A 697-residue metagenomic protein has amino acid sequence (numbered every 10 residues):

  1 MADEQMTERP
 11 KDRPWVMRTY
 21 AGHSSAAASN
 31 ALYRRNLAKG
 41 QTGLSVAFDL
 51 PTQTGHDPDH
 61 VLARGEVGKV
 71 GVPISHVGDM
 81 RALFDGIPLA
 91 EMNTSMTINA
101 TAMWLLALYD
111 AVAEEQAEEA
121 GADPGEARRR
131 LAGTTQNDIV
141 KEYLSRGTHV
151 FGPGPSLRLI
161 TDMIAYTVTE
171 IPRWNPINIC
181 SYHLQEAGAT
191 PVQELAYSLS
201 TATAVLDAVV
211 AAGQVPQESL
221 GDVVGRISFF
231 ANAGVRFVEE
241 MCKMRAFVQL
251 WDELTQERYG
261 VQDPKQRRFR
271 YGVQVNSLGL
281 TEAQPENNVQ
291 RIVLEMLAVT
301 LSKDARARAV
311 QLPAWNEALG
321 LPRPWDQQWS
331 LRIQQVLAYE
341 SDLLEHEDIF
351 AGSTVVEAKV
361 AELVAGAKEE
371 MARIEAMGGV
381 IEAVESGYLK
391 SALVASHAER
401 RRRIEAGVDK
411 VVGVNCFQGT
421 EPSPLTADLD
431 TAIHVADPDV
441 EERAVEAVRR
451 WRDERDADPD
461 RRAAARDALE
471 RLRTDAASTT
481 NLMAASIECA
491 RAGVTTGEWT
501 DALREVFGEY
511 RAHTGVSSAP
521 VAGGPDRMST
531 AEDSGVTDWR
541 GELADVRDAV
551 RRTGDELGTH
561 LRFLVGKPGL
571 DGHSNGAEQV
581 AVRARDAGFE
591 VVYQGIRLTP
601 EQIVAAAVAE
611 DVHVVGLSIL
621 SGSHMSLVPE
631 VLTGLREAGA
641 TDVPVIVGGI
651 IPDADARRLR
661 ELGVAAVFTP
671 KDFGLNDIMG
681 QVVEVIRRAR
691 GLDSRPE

Functional and structural regions predicted by a protein language model:
M1, R323-P324, S330-Q335, Y339-G541 (+2 more regions): Flexible, glycine-rich loop/tail regions that form catalytic "lids" or insertion modules at the edges of active sites
M1-E240, R258-V261, K265-G272, R306-P313 (+6 more regions): Catalytic alpha/beta active-site cores
G40, H76, G125, W251 (+7 more regions): Conserved, mostly hydrophobic/aromatic
R64-K69, T94, E142-F151, L184-G188 (+8 more regions): Short beta-alpha connecting loops at secondary-structure transitions that line or flank enzyme active sites
S75-G78, N93-T101, L108-V112, R146-T167 (+6 more regions): Phosphate/diphosphate-binding loops
V140, I160-A212, Q290-M371, M377 (+1 more regions): Mobile "lid/hinge" segments at catalytic clefts and subdomain interfaces of large enzymes
L199-A202, F230-P322, D326-S330: Glycine-rich anion/phosphate-binding loop at the beta-strand->alpha-helix junction
A577-V683: Cofactor-cradling patches in redox/metallo enzymes
